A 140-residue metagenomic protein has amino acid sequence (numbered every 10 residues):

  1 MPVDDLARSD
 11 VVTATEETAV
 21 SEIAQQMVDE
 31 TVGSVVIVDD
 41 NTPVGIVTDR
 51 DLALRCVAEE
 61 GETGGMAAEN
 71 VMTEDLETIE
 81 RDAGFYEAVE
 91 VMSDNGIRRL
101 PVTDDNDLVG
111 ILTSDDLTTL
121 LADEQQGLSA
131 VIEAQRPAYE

Functional and structural regions predicted by a protein language model:
M1-S9, T48-T78, G84-E90, T113-E140: Tandem CBS (Bateman) regulatory domains
D5-E17, D29-T31, V35, V47 (+1 more regions): Unusually extended, aromatic-enriched hydrophobic runs near protein termini
L6, E22-Q26, D39-N41, E59-G61: Short hydrophobic/aromatic-rich motifs at helix boundaries and adjacent loops
T13-T31, V38, I79-G96, T103 (+2 more regions): The conserved cystathionine-beta-synthase
M27-E30, V35-D51, M92, L100-D116: A glycine-centered beta-loop-beta connector
